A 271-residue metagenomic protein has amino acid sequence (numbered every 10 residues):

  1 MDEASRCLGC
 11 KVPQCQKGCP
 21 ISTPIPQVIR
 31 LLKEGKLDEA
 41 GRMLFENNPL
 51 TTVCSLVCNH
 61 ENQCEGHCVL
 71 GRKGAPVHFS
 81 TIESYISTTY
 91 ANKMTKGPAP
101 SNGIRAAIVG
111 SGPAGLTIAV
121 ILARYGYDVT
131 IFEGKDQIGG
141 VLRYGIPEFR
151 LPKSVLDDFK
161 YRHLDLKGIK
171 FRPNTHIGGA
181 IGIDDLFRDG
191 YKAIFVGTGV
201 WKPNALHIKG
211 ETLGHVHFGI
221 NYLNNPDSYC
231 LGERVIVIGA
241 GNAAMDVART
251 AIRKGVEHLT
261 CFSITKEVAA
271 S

Functional and structural regions predicted by a protein language model:
D2-S5, V12, I108-F132, F171-I183 (+2 more regions): Rossmann-like dinucleotide/flavin-binding elements
E3-L32, G41, F45-F79, G115-T117: Cysteine-centered iron-sulfur cluster-binding motifs in ferredoxin-type domains/subunits of redox enzymes
E3-R6, G18, L31, Y85 (+9 more regions): Generic, well-ordered alpha-helical scaffold segments in large soluble proteins
V28, T52-V109, Y125, K153-D157 (+2 more regions): FAD-binding core/adjacent interface of flavoenzyme oxidoreductases
L122, Y144-P147, I208-T212, T250-R253: Short, glycine/charged-enriched secondary-structure capping and boundary segments
D136-D157, A269-S271: Conserved N-terminal glycine-rich FAD pyrophosphate-binding loop of Rossmann-like flavoproteins
Y144, G197, F262-T265: Conserved residues at the C-terminal ends of beta-strands
